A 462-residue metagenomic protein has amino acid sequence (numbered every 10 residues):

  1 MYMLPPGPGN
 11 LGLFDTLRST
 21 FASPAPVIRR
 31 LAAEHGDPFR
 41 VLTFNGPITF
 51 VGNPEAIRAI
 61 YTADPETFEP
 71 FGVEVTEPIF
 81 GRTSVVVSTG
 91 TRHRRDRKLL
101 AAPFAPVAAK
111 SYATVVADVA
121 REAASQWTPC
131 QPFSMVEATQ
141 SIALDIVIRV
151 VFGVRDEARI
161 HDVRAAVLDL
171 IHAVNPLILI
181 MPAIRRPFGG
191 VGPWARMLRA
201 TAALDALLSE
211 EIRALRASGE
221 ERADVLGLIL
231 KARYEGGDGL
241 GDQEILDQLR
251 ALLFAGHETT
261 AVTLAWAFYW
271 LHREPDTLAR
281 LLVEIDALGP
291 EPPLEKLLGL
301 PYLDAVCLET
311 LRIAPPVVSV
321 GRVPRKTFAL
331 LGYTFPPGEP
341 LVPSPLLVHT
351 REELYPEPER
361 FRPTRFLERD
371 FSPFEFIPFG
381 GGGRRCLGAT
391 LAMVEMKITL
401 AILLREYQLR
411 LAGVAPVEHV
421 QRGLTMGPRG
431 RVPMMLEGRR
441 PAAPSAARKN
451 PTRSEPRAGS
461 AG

Functional and structural regions predicted by a protein language model:
M1-P5, F68-V75, R92, A108-V262 (+2 more regions): Cytochrome P450 heme-thiolate monooxygenase catalytic core
M1-S84, S88-R95, K110, T114-E122 (+7 more regions): N-terminal membrane-proximal hinge/A-helix region immediately C-terminal to the signal-anchor transmembrane segment
P5-L13, A113, A117, R164-D169 (+7 more regions): Cytochrome P450 I-helix active-site segment
T16-G36, A206, P292-L331, E352: Conserved cytochrome P450 K-helix E-x-x-R motif and the immediately C-terminal K′/meander segment
A32-A33, A120, E137, A166-D169 (+3 more regions): Cytochrome P450 proximal C-terminal region
P65, P343-R369: Conserved cytochrome P450 K-helix/beta-meander segment immediately N-terminal to the heme-binding cysteine loop
A143, T259-E284, T390-E406: Cytochrome P450 catalytic-core helices
